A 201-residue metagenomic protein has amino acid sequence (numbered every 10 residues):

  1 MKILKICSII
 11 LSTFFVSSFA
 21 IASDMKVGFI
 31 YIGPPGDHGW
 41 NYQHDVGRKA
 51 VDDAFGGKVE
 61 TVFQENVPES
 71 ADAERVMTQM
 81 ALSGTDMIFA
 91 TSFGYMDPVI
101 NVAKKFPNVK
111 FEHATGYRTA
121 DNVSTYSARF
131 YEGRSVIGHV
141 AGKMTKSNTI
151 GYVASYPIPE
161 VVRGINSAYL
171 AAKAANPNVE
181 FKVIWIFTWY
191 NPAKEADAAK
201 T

Functional and structural regions predicted by a protein language model:
M1-S8: Bacterial N-terminal signal peptides that target proteins for export
S18-A22: Sec/Tat signal peptide C-region and signal peptidase I cleavage site
G28-G47, V51-F55, V62-A73, F93 (+1 more regions): Extracytoplasmic "Venus flytrap"
R48, V136-V183: An alpha-beta-alpha
V59-Q79, F187-T201: Structural motif
G84-S92, E112-A114: Periplasmic-binding protein-like
T91-K105, E195-A199: Hydrophobic alpha-helical
K104-A128: Flexible loop/hinge segments that line or gate small-molecule binding clefts
